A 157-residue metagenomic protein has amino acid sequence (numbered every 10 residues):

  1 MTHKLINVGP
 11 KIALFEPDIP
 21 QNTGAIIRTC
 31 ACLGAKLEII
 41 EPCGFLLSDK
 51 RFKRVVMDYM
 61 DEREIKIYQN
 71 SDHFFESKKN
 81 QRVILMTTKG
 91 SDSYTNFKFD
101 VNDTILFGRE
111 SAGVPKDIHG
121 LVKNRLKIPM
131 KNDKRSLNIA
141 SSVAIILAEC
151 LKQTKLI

Functional and structural regions predicted by a protein language model:
T2-T88, L151: RNA substrate-binding interface of SAM-dependent RNA methyltransferases
A25-I27, K50-R51, N96-F99, D117-G120: Short amphipathic alpha-helical segments
N70-H73, S93-T95, V114: Short acidic active-site motifs
K78-R82, F99-N102, V122-K123: Short glycine/proline-enriched coil/turn segments at helix->beta-strand junctions
T88-D92, R109-A112, N132: Short glycine-rich anion-binding loops that position phosphate/pyrophosphate groups of nucleotides and phosphorylated
Y94-N102, S111-A112: Active-site oxyanion/phosphate-handling segment shared across diverse enzymes
L121-I157: Structured adenosyl-cofactor binding patch, chiefly the S-adenosyl-L-methionine
